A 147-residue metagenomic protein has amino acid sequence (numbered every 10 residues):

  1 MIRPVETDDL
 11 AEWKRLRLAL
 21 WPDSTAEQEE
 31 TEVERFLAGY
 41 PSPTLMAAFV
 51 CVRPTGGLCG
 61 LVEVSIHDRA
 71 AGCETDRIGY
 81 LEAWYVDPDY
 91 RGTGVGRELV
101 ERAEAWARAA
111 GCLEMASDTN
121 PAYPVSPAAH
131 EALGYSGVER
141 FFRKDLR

Functional and structural regions predicted by a protein language model:
M1-R15: A short beta-loop-alpha structural element at the N-terminal edge of CoA-dependent acyl/N-acetyltransferase catalytic
K14-A38: Conserved GNAT-fold acetyl-CoA-binding loop/helix
A38-V50, Y80: A short helix-loop-beta-strand connector motif used in the catalytic cores of GNAT acetyltransferases and, in some
V50, G57-I66, Y80, Y85: Conserved beta-strand in the GNAT
E74-P88, R140-R143: Conserved acetyl-CoA binding element of GNAT-fold acetyltransferases
E82-V86, G92-A105, A128, A132: Conserved acetyl-CoA-binding loop-helix of GNAT-fold acetyltransferases
R97, A109, P121-E139: Conserved active-site alpha-helix within GNAT-family acetyltransferase domains
A107-T119: Conserved GNAT acetyl-CoA-binding A-motif
